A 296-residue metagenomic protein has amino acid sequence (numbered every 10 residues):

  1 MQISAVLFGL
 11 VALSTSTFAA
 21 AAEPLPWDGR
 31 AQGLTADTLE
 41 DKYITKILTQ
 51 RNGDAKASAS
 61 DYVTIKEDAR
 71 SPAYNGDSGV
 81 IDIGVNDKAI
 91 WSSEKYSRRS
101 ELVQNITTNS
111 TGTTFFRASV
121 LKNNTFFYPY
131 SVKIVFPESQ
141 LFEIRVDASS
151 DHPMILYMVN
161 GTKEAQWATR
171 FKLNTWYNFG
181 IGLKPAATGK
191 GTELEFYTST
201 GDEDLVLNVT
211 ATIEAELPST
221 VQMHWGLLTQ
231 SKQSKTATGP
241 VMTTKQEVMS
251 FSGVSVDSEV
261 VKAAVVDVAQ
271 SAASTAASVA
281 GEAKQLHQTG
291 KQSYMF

Functional and structural regions predicted by a protein language model:
Q2-A19: Cleavable N-terminal signal peptides of Sec/SRP-targeted secreted and luminal proteins
F18-P153, Y157-G161, W167, A211-F296: Low-complexity, Ser/Thr/Pro/Gly-rich disordered linker/stalk regions
F127, T188-K190, L205, S234: Intrinsically disordered, low-complexity acidic/polar segments
A165-Q166, N174-W176, D204-L205, E216: A short local loop/turn or secondary-structure capping micro-motif enriched for an aromatic residue
K172-E195, G201-D202: Localized edge beta-strand/strand-to-loop motifs within extracellular or lumenal beta-rich domains
D202-T210: Short acidic beta-strand-loop surface patches of small beta-rich interaction domains
